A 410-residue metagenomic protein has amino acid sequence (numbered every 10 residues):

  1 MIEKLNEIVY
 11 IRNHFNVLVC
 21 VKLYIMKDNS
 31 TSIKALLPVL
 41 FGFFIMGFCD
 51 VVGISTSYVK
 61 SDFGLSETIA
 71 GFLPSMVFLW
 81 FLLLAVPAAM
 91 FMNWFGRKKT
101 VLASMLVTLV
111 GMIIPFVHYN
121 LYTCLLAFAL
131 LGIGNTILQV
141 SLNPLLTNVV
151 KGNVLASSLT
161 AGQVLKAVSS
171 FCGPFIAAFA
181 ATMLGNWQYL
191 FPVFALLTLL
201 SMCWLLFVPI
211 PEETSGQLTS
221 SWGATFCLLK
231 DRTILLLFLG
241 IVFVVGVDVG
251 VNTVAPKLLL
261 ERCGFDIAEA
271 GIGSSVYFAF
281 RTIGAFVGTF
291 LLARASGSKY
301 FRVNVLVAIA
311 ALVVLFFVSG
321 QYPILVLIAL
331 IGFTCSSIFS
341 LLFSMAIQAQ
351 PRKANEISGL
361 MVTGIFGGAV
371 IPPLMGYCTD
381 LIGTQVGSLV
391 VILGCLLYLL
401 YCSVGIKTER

Functional and structural regions predicted by a protein language model:
K34-S61, L65, N143, V251-P256: Extracytoplasmic
V52-G53, R232-S275, T282: Extracytoplasmic gate region of multi-pass secondary transporters
G64, G96, V117-Y122, V318-S319: Helix-breaking motifs and short loop linkers at transmembrane-helix boundaries and internal kinks in secondary membrane
L83-F116: Conserved MFS/SLC helix-loop-helix module at the cytosolic interface between two early adjacent transmembrane helices
L84-G96, G284-S296, T379: Helix-to-loop junctions at the C-terminal end of transmembrane segments in multipass secondary transporters
F128-V164: Cytoplasmic helix-loop-helix junction between adjacent transmembrane helices in 12-TM secondary transporters
A161-P209: Helix-loop-helix hairpin linking two adjacent transmembrane segments in secondary transporters
S298-L342: C-terminal transmembrane helical hairpin of 12-TM major facilitator-type secondary transporters
